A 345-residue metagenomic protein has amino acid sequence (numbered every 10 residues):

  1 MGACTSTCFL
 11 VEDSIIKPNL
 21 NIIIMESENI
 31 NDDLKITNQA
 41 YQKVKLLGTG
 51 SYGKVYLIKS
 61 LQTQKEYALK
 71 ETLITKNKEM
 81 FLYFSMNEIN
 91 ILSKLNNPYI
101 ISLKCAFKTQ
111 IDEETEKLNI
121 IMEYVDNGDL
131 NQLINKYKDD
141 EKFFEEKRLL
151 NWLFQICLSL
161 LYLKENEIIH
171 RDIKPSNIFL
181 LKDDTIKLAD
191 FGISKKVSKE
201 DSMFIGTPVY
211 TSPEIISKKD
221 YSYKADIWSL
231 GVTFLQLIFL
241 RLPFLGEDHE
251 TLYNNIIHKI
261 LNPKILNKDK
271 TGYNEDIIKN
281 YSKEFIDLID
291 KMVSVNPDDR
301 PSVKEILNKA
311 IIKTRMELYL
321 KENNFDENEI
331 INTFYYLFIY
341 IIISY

Functional and structural regions predicted by a protein language model:
K54: Conserved N-lobe ATP-binding subsite of Hanks-type protein kinase domains, especially the beta3 VAIK lysine
E66, E71-L95: Conserved N-lobe beta3->alphaC-helix segment of eukaryotic protein kinase catalytic domains
S102-T115: Short beta-strand micro-motifs within the conserved protein kinase catalytic domain, predominantly in the N-lobe
T115-D129: Conserved short submotifs of the Hanks-type protein kinase catalytic core that shape the nucleotide-binding pocket
W152-L153: Activation segment signature within eukaryotic-like protein kinase domains
D226: Conserved catalytic-loop aspartate of Hanks-type protein kinases
